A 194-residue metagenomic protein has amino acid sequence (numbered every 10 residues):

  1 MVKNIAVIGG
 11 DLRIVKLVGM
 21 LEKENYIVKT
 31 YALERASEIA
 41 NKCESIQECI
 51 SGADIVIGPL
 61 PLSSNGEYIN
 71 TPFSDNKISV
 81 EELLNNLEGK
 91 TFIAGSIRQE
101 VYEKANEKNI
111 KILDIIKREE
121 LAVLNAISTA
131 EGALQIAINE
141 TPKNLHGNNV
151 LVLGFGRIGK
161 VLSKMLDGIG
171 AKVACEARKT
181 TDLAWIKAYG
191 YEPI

Functional and structural regions predicted by a protein language model:
K3-Q47: N-terminal glycine-/charge-rich "phosphate-binding" loop or analogous flexible N-terminal tail
I5-V15, L21, H146-D167: Glycine-rich adenosine-cofactor-binding loop
E24-I39, I169-Y189: NAD(P)-binding Rossmann-fold cofactor-contacting core
N25, A53, G89-K90, N109 (+3 more regions): Short, well-ordered alpha-helix to beta-strand connector turns
V28-A32, I110-K117, P193-I194: Short hydrophobic/aromatic-enriched beta-strand-loop microsegments
A40-G52, Y189-I194: Short acidic low-complexity segments
I57-G147: Glycine/serine-rich phosphate-binding loop and adjoining beta1-alpha1 elements at the start of nucleotide-handling
